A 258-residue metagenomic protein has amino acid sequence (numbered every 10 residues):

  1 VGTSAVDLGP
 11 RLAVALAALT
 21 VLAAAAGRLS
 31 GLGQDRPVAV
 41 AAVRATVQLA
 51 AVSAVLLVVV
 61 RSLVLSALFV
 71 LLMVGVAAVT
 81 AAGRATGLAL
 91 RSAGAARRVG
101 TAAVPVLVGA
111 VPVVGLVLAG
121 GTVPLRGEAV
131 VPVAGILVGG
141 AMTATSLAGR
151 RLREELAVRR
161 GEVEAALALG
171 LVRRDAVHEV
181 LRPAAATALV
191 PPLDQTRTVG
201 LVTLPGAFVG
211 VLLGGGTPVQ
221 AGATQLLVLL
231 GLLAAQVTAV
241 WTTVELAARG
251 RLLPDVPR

Functional and structural regions predicted by a protein language model:
V6-T20, R61-G75: Structural signature of hydrophobic alpha-helical transmembrane segments
R11-L16, S66-F69, T86-L90, R97-L147: Loop-to-helix entry region at the N-terminal start of transmembrane alpha-helices in multi-pass membrane transporters
A23-R36, A78-R91: C-terminal ends of transmembrane helices
A24-A25, S53-V55, A78-V79, V111-G115 (+4 more regions): Alpha-helical transmembrane segments of multipass membrane proteins
G33-V60, V64-L71: Loop-to-helix transition at the N-terminal end of transmembrane alpha-helices
A50, V64-T86, A95: Active-site cofactor/substrate anionic-group-binding motifs, chiefly glycine- and Lys/Arg-rich phosphate-binding loops
R151-A188: Short cytoplasmic-facing helical segments at TM-TM junctions of multi-pass membrane proteins
E179-R258: Transmembrane alpha-helix interface motif
